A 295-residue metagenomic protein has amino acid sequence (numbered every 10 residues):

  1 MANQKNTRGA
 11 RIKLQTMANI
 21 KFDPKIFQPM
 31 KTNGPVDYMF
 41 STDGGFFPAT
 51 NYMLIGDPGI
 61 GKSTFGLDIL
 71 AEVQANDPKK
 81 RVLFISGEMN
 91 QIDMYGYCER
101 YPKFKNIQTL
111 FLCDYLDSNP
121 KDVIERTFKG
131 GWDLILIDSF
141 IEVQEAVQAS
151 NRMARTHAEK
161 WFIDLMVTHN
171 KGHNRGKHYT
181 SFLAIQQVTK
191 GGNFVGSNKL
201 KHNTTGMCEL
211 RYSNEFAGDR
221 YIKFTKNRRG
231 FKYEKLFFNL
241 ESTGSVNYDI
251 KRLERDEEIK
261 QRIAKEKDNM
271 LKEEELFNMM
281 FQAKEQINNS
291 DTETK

Functional and structural regions predicted by a protein language model:
M1-N3, T294-K295: Long, basic/Gly/Ser/Thr-rich N-terminal segments that mediate initial subcellular attachment or targeting
N6-F40: N-terminal pre-Walker A segment at the start of P-loop NTPase domains
S41-A49: Phosphate-binding P-loop
P48-D122: Conserved P-loop
I55, H169-E266, T294: Phosphate-binding/switch region of NTP-binding enzymes
G59-I60, N90-Q91, L116-D117, I141-Q148 (+1 more regions): Short acidic, S/G/P-rich loop/turn micro-motifs used as interaction or catalytic elements
C113-Y179: Phosphate-binding/switch loop-helix module in NTP-utilizing enzymes
E275-K295: Long, low-complexity, intrinsically disordered segments
